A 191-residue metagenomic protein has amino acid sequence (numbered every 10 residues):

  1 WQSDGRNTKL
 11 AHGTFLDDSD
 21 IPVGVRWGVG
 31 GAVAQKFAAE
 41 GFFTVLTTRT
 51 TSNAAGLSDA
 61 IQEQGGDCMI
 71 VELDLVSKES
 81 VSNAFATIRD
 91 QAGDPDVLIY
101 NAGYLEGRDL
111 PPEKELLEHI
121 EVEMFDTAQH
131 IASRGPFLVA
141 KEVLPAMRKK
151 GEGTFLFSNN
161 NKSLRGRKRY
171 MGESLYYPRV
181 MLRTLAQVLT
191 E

Functional and structural regions predicted by a protein language model:
S3-R26, L105, H119-M124, A128 (+2 more regions): Catalytic loop of short-chain dehydrogenase/reductase
F15-W27, F42-G56: Conserved glycine-rich Rossmann-like NAD(P)H-binding loop of the short-chain dehydrogenase/reductase
F37: Aromatic pocket-lining residues of Rossmann-like dinucleotide-binding sites
S52, L73-A84, V122: The beta1-alpha1 cofactor-binding region of Rossmann-like NAD(H)/NADP(H)-dependent oxidoreductases
E63-S77: Rossmann-fold cofactor-recognition segment
N101-E113: Conserved NAD(P)H cofactor-binding loop of Rossmann-fold oxidoreductase domains
A140-K141, Q187: A short, exposed helix-loop element centered on a Lys and neighboring polar residues
